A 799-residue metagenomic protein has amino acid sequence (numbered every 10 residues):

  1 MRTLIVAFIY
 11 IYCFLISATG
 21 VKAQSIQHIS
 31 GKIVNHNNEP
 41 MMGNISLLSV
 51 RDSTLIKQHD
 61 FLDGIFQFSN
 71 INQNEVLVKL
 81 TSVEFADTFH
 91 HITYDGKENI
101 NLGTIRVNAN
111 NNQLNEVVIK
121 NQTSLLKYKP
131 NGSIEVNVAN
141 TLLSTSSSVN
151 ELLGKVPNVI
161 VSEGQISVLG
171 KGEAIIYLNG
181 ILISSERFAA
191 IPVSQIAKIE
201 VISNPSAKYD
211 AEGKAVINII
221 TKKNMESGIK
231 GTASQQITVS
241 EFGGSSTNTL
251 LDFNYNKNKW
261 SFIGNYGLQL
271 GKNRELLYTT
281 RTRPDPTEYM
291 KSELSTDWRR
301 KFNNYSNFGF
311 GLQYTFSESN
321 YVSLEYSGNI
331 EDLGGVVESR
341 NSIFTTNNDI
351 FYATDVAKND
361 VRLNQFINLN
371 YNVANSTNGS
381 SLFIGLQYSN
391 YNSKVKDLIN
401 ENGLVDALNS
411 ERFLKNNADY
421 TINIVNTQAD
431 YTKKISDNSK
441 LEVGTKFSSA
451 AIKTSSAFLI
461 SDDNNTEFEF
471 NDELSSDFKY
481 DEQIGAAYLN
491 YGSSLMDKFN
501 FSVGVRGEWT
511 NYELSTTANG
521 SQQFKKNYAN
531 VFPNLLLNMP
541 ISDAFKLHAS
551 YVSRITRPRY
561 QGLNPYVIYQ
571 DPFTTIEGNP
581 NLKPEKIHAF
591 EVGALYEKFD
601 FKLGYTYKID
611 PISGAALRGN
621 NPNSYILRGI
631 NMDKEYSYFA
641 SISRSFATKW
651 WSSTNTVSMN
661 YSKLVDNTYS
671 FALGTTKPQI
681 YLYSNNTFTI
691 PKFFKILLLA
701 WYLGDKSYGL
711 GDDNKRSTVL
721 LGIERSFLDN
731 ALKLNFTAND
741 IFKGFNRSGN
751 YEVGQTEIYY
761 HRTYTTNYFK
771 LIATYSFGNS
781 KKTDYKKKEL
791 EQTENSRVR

Functional and structural regions predicted by a protein language model:
S46-L48, T81-F85, N99-L142, S162-E163 (+1 more regions): Short, acidic, small-residue-rich periplasmic hinge/interaction motif at the N-terminus of Gram-negative outer-membrane
G103-R106, V149-L152, E186, E212-Q235 (+1 more regions): N-terminal periplasmic accessory domains that precede and gate Gram-negative outer-membrane beta-barrel machines
K155, I181-A207: Short acidic/polar hinge/loop motifs at secondary-structure boundaries that mediate gating or recognition
T221-I237, L276, T280-R283, L294 (+11 more regions): Surface-exposed extracellular loop regions of Gram-negative outer-membrane beta-barrel proteins
G243-L276, E288-V337, R362-I367, V373 (+2 more regions): Transmembrane beta-barrel wall of Gram-negative outer-membrane proteins
N307-E331, K358-S515, P540-A544, F599-F601 (+1 more regions): Face-selective signature of the C-terminal outer-membrane beta-barrel domain
I424-N426, N471-S476, K583, A589 (+2 more regions): Outer membrane beta-barrel strand-and-loop segments of large Gram-negative receptors, especially TonB-dependent
S476-E482, I555-I609, Y625-Y638, Y764-N767: Outer-membrane beta-barrel signature, preferentially recognizing the C-terminal barrel domain of Gram-negative
